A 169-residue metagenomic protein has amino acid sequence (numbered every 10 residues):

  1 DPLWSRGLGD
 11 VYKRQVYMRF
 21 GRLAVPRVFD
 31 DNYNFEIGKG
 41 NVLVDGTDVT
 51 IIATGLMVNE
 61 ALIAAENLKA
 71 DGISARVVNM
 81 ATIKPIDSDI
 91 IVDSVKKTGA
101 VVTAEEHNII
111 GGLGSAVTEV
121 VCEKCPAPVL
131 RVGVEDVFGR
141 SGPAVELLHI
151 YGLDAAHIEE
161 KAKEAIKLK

Functional and structural regions predicted by a protein language model:
D1-Y12: Single conserved hydrophobic/aromatic residue that forms the stacking wall/gate of nucleotide- or nucleobase-binding
V16-K169: Thiamine diphosphate
